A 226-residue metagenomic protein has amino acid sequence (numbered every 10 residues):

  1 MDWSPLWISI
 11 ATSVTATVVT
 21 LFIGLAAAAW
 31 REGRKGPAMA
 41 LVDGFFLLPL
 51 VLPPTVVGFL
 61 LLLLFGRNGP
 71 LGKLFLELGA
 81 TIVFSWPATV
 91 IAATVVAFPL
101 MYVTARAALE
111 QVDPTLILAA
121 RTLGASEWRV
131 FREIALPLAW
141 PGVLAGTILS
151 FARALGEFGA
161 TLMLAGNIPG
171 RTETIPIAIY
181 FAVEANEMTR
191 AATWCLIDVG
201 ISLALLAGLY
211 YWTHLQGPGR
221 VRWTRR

Functional and structural regions predicted by a protein language model:
M1-S4, M163-L203, A207: Interhelical loop and adjacent transmembrane-helix boundary motif in polytopic membrane transport permeases
M1-V18, G33-M39, F75-E77, F181-T189: Periplasmic/extracellular loop-to-transmembrane helix junction in inner-membrane transport proteins
W7-T15, P49, P53, W128 (+4 more regions): Alpha-helical transmembrane segments of multi-pass membrane proteins
S13, T17-A29, T55, F59 (+6 more regions): Hydrophobic positions within alpha-helical transmembrane segments of bacterial inner-membrane proteins
T15-L47, F59-L61, A108-E110, T115-I117 (+3 more regions): Transmembrane-helix boundary motif in ABC transporter permease subunits
V18, Y102-A105, L109, D113 (+1 more regions): Transmembrane alpha-helices
A38, R106-I117, R121-A125, M188 (+1 more regions): C-terminal transmembrane helix and the adjacent membrane-cytosol boundary/short C-terminal tail of inner/organellar
G58-T94, A165-I168: Membrane-interfacial helix termini and adjacent extracytoplasmic/periplasmic loops of multi-pass transporters
